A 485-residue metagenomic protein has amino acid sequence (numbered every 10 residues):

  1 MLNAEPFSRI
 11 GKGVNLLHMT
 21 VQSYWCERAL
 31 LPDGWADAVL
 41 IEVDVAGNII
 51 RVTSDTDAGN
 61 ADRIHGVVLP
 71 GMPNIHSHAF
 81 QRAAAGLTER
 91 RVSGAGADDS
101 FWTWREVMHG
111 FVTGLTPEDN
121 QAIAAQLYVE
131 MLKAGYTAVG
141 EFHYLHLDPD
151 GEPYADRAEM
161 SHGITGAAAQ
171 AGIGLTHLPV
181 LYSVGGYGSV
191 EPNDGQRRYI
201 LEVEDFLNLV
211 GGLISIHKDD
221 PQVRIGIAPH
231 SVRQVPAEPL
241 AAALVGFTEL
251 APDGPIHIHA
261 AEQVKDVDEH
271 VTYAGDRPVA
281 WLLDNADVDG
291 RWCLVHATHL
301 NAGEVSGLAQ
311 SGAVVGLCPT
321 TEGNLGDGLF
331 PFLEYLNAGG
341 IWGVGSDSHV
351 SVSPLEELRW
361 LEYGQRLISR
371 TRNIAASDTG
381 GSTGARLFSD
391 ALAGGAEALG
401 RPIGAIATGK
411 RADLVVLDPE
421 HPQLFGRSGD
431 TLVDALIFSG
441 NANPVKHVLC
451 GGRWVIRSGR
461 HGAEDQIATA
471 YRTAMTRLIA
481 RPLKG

Functional and structural regions predicted by a protein language model:
A4-V39, R386-G485: Active-site microenvironment of metallo-dependent hydrolases
V14-S23, R28-P70: Histidine-rich, glycine-flanked metal-binding segment
P70-R82, P255-V264: Histidine-centered catalytic micro-motifs
A83-Q121, D148-D156, V184-E204, G246 (+3 more regions): Active-site gating loops and adjacent loop-to-helix segments of metal-dependent hydrolytic enzymes
G86-G174, E204-D220, T473-L483: Alpha-helical scaffold segments that flank or form the walls of functional sites
L147-A297: Metal-coordinating catalytic core of metallo-dependent amide/deamination hydrolases
V264-D276, E304-A309, G326-Y335, V350-S369 (+2 more regions): Histidine/acidic-residue-rich catalytic or RNA/ligand-binding cores of hydrolases and nuclease-related proteins
D284-R291, L333-H421: His/Asp/Glu-enriched, well-ordered alpha-helical/loop segment that forms or immediately abuts the divalent-metal
